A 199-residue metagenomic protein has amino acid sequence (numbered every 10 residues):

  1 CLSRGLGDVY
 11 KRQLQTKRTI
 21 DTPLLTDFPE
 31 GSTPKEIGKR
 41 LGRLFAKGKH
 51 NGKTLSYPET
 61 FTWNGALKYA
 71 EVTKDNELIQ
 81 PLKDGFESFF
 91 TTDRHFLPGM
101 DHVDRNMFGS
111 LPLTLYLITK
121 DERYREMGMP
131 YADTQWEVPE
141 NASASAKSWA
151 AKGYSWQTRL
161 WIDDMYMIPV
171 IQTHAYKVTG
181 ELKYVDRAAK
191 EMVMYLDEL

Functional and structural regions predicted by a protein language model:
C1-Q13: Single conserved hydrophobic/aromatic residue that forms the stacking wall/gate of nucleotide- or nucleobase-binding
K11-G31: N-terminal pre-domain segments of enzymes
S32-G52, E77-P98, E126-S148, L182-L199: Long, well-ordered core segments of solenoidal/helical folds
L55-E71, M100-L117, L160-K177: Well-ordered alpha-helical segments within folded domains of soluble proteins
N106-M167: Extracytoplasmic mature domains of secreted/periplasmic and thylakoid-lumen proteins
G153-W161, I171, A175-K183, M192: Active-site cleft segment of glycoside hydrolase catalytic domains centered on the general acid/base Glu
